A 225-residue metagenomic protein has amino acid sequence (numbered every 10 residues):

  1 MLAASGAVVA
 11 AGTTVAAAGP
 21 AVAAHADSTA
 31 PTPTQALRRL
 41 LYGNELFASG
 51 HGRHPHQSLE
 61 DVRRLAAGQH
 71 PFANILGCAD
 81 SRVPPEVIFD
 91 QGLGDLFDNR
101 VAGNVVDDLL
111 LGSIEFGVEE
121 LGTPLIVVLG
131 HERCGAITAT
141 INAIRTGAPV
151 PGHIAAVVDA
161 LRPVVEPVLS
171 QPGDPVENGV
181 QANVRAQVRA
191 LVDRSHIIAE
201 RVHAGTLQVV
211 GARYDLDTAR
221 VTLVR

Functional and structural regions predicted by a protein language model:
M1-H70, G94, G103-G112, F116-T123 (+1 more regions): Divalent-metal-activated hydrolytic enzyme cores
G77-R82, A102-V105, H131-C134: Short glycine-enriched loops at secondary-structure junctions
P84-F89: Short, glycine/acidic-enriched capping/hinge loops at junctions between secondary-structure elements
D90-D98: Short helix-loop-beta junction
V128: Conserved functional hotspot residues or short segments at active or partner-binding sites across diverse domains
